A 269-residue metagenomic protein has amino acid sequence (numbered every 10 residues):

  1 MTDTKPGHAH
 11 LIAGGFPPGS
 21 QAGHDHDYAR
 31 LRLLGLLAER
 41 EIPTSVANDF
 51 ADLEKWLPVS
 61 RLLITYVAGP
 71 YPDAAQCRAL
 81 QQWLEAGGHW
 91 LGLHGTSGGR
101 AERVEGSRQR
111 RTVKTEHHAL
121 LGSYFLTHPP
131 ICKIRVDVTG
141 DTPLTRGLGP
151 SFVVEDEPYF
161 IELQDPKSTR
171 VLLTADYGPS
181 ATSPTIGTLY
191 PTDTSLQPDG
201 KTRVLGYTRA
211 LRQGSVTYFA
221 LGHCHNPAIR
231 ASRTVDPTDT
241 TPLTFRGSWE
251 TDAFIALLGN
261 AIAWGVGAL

Functional and structural regions predicted by a protein language model:
T2, P58, L62, S123-A220: Catalytic beta-strand/loop cores that center a nucleophilic Ser/Cys/Thr and support acyl-enzyme chemistry
T2-P6, T192-G206, A210-L269: Extracellular ligand-binding/catalytic regions of CAZymes and related secreted enzymes and adhesion modules
D3-K5, H10-I12, Q21-V104: Helical hinge/lid and interdomain linker segments adjacent to catalytic or ligand-binding clefts that mediate domain
L11-P17, T238-L243: Acidic/histidine-rich, surface-exposed loop or edge segments in extracytoplasmic proteins
F16-P18, D52, P70, S97-G99 (+4 more regions): Short, solvent-exposed loop/turn segments at secondary-structure junctions
P18-D27, E102-R110, A231-T238: Short, flexible/disordered intra-domain loops and linkers
L34, Q81, T145, G259-A263: Non-transmembrane alpha-helical segments in soluble domains of secreted/periplasmic/extracellular proteins
Y71-P150: A glycine-rich, often tryptophan-bearing local segment used as a flexible ligand/cofactor-contacting loop or short
